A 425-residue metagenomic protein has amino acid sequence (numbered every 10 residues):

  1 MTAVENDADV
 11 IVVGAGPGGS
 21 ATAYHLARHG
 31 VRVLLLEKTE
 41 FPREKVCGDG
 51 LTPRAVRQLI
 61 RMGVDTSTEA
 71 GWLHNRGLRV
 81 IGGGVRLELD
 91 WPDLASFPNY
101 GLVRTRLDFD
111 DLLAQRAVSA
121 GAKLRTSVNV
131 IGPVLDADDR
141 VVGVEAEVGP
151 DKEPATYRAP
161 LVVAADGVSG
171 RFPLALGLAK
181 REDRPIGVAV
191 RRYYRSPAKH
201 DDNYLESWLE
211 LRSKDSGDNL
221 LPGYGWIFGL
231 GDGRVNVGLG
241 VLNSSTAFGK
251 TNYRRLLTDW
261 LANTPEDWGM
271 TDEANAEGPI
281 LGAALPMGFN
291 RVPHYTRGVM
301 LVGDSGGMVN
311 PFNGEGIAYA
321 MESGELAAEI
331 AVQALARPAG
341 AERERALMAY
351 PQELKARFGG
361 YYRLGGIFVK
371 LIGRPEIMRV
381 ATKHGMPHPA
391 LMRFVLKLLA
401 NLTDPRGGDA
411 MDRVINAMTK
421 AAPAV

Functional and structural regions predicted by a protein language model:
T2-G16: Beta1/beta-strand and adjacent pyrophosphate-binding region of the FAD-binding site in flavoprotein oxidoreductases
G19-S20: N-terminal Rossmann-fold NAD(P) dinucleotide-binding loop
A27-C47: Glycine-rich FAD pyrophosphate-binding loop
E40-M62: Conserved N-terminal glycine-rich FAD pyrophosphate-binding loop of Rossmann-like flavoproteins
V56, R61-D111: A conserved beta-strand/loop capping segment in the N-terminal third of enzymes that catalyze redox or closely related
G71, N243-I330, A336, E342: FAD/FMN-dependent oxidoreductases across multiple families
R116-W268: Predominantly flavin-linked oxidoreductase catalytic cores and closely associated redox partners
V332-V425: C-terminal helical "tail/cap" subdomain of flavin- and related membrane-associated enzymes
